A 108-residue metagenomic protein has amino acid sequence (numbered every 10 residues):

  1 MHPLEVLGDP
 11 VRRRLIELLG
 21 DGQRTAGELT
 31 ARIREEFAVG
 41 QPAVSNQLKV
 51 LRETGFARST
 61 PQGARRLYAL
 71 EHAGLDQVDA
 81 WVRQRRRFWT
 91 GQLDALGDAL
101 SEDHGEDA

Functional and structural regions predicted by a protein language model:
M1-P3, A108: Short, intrinsically disordered or compositionally biased N-terminal tails of bacterial proteins
P3-V6, P10-P42, L67-D76, A80: N-terminal helix-turn-helix DNA-binding core of bacterial DNA-binding proteins
E17-D21, D76-A108: Amphipathic alpha-helical dimerization/coiled-coil segments that flank or bridge DNA-binding/regulatory modules
G27-E28, T60, A108: Short, hydrophobic secondary-structure boundary micro-motifs
L48-K49: Short, hydrophobic-biased segments on the C-terminal half of alpha helices that form "recognition helices"
R52-G63, A69-H72: Beta-hairpin "wing" of winged helix-turn-helix
